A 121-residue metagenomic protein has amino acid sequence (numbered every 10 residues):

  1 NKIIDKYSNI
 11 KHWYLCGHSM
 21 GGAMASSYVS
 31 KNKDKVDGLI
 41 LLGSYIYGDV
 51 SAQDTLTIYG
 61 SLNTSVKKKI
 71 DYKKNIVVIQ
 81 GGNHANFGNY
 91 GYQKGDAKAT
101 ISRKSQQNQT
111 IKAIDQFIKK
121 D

Functional and structural regions predicted by a protein language model:
N1-K2, Y92-G95: Cap/lid segment of the alpha/beta-hydrolase catalytic domain
N1-L15: Alpha/beta-hydrolase active-site loop
N9-H12, D34-G38: Loop/turn elements at helix/coil->beta-strand transitions in domains of secreted/extracellular proteins
C16-S26: Gly/Ala-rich beta-loop-alpha elbow adjacent to hydrolase catalytic centers
S27-K31: Active-site signature of alpha/beta-hydrolase-fold catalytic machinery across serine- and Asp/Cys-nucleophile hydrolases
D37-Y90: The feature captures the conserved acid-bearing segment of alpha/beta-hydrolase catalytic domains
K94-D121: Catalytic active-site module of serine/aspartate enzymes centered on a nucleophile-bearing elbow/loop
